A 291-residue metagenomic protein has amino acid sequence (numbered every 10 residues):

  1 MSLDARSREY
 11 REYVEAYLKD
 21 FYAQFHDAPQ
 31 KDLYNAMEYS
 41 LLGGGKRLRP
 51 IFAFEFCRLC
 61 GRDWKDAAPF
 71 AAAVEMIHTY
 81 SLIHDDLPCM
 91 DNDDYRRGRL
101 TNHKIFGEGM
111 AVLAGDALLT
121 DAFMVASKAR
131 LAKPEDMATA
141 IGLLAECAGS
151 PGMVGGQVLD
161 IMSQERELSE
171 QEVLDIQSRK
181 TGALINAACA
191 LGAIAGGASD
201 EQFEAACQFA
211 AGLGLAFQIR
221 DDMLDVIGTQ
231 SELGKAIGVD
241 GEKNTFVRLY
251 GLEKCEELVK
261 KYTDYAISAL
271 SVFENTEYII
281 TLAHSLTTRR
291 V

Functional and structural regions predicted by a protein language model:
M1-V291: All-alpha prenyltransferase/terpene-synthase fold signal
